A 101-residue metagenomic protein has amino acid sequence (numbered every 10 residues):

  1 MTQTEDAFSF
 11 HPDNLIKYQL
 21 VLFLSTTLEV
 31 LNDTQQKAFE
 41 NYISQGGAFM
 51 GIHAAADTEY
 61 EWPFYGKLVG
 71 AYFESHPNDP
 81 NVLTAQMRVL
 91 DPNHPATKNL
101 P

Functional and structural regions predicted by a protein language model:
M1-Q19: Aromatic-Pro/Gly-enriched surface loop or interdomain linker that acts as a lid/target-recognition segment
T2-T4, T26-T27, T34, T58 (+2 more regions): Residue-identity detector for threonine
S9, Q19, I43, G66 (+1 more regions): Compositionally biased, intrinsically disordered low-complexity regions enriched in proline and serine
N14-W62: Short alpha-beta junction capping motif
I52-P101: An acidic, glycine-rich "communication" segment
